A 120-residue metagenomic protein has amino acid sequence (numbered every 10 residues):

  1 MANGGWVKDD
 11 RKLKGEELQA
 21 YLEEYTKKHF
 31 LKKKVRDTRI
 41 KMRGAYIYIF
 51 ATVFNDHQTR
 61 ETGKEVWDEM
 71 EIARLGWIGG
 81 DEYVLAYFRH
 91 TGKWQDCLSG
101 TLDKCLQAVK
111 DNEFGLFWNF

Functional and structural regions predicted by a protein language model:
M1-E61: Negatively charged, low-complexity tracts enriched in Asp/Glu with abundant Ser/Thr
G5-W6, A45, K64, G80 (+2 more regions): Intrinsically disordered, low-complexity regions
K8, E65, G92-Q95: Short, charged/polar micro-motifs that form catalytic or ligand-binding hotspots
R36, R43-I47, E71, D81-Y83 (+1 more regions): Generic structural motif recognizing short loop/turn segments at the entrances and edges of beta-strands
F50-V84: Short, conserved beta-strand/beta-arch hydrophobic-aromatic motifs that form part of recognition grooves or interface
W77-F120: Short, compact, well-ordered microdomains
